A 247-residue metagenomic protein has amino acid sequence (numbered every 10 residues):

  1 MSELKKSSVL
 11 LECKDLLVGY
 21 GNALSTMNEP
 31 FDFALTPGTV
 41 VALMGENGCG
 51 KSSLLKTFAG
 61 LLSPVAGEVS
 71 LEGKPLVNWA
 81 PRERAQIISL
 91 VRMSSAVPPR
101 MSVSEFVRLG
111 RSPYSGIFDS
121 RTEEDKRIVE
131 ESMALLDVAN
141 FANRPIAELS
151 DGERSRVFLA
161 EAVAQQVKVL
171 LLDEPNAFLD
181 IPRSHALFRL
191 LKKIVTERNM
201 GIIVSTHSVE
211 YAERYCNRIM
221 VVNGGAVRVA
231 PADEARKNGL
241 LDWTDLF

Functional and structural regions predicted by a protein language model:
M44-E46: The feature captures the beta-strand-to-loop junction immediately N-terminal to the Walker
A59: Helix-to-loop junction immediately C-terminal to a conserved catalytic motif
G67-P75, R84: Conserved ABC transporter NBD signature motif
R108, E123-F141: Conserved ABC ATPase "signature" region
P145-L149: Conserved ABC ATPase signature
L170-E174: Catalytic Walker B motif of ABC-type/P-loop ATPase nucleotide-binding domains
T206-H207: H-loop/switch region of ABC-family ATPase nucleotide-binding domains
